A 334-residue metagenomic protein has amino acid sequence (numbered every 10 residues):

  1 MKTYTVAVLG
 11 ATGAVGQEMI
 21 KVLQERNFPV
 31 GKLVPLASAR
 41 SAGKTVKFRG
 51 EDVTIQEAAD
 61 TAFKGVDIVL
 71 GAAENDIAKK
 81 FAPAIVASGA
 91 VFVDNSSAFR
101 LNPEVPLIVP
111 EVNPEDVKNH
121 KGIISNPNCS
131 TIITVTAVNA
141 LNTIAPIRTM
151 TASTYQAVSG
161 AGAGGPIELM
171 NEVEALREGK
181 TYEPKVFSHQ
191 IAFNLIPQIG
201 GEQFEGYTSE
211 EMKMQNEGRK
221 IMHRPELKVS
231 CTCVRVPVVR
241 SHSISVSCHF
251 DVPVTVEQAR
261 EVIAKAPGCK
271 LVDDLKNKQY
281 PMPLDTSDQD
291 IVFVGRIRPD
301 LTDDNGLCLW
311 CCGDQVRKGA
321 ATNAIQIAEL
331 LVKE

Functional and structural regions predicted by a protein language model:
M1-I191, L227-K228, V292-F293, I297-D303 (+3 more regions): N-terminal Rossmann-like NAD(P) cofactor-binding subdomain of oxidoreductases, focused on the glycine-rich
V69, V158-E334: Charged docking surfaces used in two-component/phosphorelay signaling
